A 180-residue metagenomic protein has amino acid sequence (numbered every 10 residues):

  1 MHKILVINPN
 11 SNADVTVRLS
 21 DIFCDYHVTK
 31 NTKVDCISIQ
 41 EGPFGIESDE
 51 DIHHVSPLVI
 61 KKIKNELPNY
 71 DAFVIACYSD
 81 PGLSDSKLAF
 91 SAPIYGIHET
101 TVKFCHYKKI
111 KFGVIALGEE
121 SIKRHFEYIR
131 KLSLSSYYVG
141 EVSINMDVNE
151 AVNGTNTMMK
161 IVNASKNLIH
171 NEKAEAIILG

Functional and structural regions predicted by a protein language model:
M1-L5: Extreme N-terminal starter segment of soluble prokaryotic enzymes
V6-I7, Y70-C77, K173-G180: Periplasmic-binding protein-like
A13-R18: Short N-terminal binding/cap micro-motifs at the start of the first secondary-structure element
C36-I60, N149-G154: N-terminal beta-loop-helix "entrance" segment that forms/cooperates in small-molecule cofactor or anionic ligand
H53-N69, M159-K173: Short, well-structured alpha-helical segments in soluble
V55-A89: Beta-alpha junction/loop-to-helix N-cap segments that form part of ligand/metal-binding clefts
S86-K108: Short, acidic/small-residue loops that bind anionic groups at enzyme active sites
E120-G180: Active-site rim beta-loop-alpha module in soluble metabolic enzymes
